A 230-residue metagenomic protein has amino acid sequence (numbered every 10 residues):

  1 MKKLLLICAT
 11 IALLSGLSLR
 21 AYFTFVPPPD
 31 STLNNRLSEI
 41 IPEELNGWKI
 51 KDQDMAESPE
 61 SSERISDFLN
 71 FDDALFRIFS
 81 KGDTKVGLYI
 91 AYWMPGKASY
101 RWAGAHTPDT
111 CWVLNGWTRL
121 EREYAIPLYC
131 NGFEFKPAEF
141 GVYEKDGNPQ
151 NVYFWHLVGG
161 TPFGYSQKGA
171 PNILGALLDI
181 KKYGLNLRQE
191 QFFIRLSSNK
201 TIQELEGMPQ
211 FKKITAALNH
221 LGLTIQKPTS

Functional and structural regions predicted by a protein language model:
L5-R20: Hydrophobic membrane-insertion alpha-helices, especially the h-region of bacterial N-terminal signal peptides
T10-L14, D30, I41, D72 (+1 more regions): Active-site-proximal structural scaffolding
T24-E44: Alpha-helical transmembrane signal-anchor/signal-peptide segments
G47-W48: Short conserved aromatic/hydrophobic patches within beta-strands of well-structured domains
D52, A56-K182: Short, solvent-exposed recognition patches
K182-Q189: Short glycine/proline-enriched loop/turn "hinge" motifs that connect secondary-structure elements and lie
E190-S230: Surface-exposed amphipathic alpha-helical segments
